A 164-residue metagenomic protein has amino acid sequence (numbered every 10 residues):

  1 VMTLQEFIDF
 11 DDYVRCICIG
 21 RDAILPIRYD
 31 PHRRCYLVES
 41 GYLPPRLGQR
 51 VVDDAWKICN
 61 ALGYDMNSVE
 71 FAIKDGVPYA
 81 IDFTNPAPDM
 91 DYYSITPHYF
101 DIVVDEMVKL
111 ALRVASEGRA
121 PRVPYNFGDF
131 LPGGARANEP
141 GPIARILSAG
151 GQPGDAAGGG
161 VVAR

Functional and structural regions predicted by a protein language model:
V1-L62: Phosphate-binding site of ATP-dependent enzymes
T3, L25, N67, Y79-D82: Protein kinase-like catalytic core scaffold
Q5, Y64-D75: A short glycine-rich, hydrophobically flanked beta-strand micro-motif that places a catalytic Asp/Glu for divalent metal
F7-I8, I17, E70-A72, T84-A87: Anionic group-transfer/hydrolysis microenvironments
F10-Y13, L25, E70, M90 (+1 more regions): A generic structural micro-environment signature that highlights single residues at secondary-structure boundaries
P26, A55-C59, N67-S68, V104 (+1 more regions): Small-side-chain structural scaffolding
I73-R164: C-terminal active-site "lid" helix and adjoining low-complexity regulatory extension at the edge of ATP-using catalytic
